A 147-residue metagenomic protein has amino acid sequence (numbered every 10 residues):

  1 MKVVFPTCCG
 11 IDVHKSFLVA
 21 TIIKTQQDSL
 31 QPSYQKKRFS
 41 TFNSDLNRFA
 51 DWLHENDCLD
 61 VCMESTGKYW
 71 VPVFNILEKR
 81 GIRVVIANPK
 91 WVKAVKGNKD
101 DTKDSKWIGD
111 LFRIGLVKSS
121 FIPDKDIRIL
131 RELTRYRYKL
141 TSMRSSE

Functional and structural regions predicted by a protein language model:
M1-E147: Phosphate- and other anionic-substrate recognition elements at nucleic-acid/protein interfaces
